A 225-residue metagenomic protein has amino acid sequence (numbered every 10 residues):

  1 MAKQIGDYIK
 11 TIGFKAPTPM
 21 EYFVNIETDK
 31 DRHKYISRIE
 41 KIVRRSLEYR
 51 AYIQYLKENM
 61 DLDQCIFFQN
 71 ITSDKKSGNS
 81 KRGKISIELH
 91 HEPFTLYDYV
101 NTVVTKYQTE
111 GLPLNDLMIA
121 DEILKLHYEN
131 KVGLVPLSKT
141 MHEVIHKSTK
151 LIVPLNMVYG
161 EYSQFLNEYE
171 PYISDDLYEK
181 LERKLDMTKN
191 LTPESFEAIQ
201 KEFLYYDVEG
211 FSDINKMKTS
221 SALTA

Functional and structural regions predicted by a protein language model:
M1-G83, L96, Y172-A225: A boundary/linker detector
K57-M60, K139, E143: Conserved SAM-binding loop
C65-F67, V135-K139: Cys/His/Pro-rich metal-binding microdomains
N70-G133: Histidine-centered nuclease catalytic patch
D74-K75, V144-K147: Short, non-ligating residues that shape and space the ligands of small metal-coordination modules and catalytic
E129, Y159, L166-E182: Acidic, low-complexity, intrinsically disordered interaction modules
T149-I152: Cytosolic juxtamembrane helix at the C-terminal end of the final transmembrane segment
P154-N156: Extended, low-complexity alpha-biased scaffolding regions
